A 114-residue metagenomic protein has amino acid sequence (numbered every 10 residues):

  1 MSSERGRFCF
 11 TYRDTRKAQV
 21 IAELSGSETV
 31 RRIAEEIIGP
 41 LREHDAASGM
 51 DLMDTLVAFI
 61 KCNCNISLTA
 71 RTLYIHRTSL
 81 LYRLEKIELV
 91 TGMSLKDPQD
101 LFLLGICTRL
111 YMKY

Functional and structural regions predicted by a protein language model:
M1-Y114: Cytosolic nucleotide-utilizing catalytic cores of signal-transduction proteins
